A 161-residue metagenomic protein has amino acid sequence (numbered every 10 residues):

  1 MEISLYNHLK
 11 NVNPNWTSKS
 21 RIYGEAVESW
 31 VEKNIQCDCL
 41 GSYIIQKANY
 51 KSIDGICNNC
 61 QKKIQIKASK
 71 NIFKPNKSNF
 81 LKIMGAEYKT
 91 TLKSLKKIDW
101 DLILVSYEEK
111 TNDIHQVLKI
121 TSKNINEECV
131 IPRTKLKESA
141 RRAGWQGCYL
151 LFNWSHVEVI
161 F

Functional and structural regions predicted by a protein language model:
M1-K63, K67-F161: Nucleic-acid endonuclease domains
